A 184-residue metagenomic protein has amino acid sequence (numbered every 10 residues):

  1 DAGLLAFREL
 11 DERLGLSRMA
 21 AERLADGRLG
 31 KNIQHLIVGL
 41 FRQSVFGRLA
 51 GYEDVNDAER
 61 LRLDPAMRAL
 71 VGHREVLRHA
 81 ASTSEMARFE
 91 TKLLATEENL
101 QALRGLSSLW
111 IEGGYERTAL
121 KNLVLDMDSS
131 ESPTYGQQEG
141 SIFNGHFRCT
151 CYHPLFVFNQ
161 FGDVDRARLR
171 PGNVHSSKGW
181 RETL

Functional and structural regions predicted by a protein language model:
D1-L184: Dynamic "connector" segments at or just before major functional cores
